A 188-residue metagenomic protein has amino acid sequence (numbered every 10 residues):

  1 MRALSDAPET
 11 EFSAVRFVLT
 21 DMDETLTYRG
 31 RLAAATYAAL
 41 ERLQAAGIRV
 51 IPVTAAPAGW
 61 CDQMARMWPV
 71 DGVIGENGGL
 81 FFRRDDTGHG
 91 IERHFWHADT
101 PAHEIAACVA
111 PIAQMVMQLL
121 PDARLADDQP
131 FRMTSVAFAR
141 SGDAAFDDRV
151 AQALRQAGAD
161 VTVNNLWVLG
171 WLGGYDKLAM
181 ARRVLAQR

Functional and structural regions predicted by a protein language model:
M1-T20, Q187: Non-catalytic pre-domain segments flanking phosphatase-related domains
S13-V15, G47, M133: A general structural motif
L19, V73-I74, T162: Well-ordered beta-strand positions
L32-D128: Active-site phosphate-binding/coordination module
I112-R188: Conserved acidic, metal-coordinating active-site core of Asp-based, Mg2+-dependent phosphoryl-transfer enzymes
